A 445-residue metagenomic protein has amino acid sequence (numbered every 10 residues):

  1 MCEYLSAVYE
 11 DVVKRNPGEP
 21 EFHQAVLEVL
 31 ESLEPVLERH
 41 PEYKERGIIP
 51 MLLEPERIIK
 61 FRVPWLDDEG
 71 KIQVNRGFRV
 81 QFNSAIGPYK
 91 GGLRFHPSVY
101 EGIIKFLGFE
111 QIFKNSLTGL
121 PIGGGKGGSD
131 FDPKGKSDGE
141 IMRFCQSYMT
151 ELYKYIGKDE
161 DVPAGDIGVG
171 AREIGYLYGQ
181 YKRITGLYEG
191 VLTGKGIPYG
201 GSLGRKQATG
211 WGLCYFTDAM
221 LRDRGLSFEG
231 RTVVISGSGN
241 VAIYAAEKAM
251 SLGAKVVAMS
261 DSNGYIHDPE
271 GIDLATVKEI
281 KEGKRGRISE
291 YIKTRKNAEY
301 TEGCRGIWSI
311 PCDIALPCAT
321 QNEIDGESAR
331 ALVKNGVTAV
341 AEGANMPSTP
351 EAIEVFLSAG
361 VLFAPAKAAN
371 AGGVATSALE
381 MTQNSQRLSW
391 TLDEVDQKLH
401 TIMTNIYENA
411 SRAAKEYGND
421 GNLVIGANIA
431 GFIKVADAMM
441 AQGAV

Functional and structural regions predicted by a protein language model:
M1-L203, K434-G443: N-terminal ligand-binding/catalytic initiation module
C2-A25, M220, A331-V445: Adenosine-phosphate binding glycine-rich loop
Y9-E10, L27, E34, E101 (+13 more regions): Predominant activation on well-ordered alpha-helical scaffold segments within soluble catalytic domains
Q81-F82, K126-S129, G168-V169, E173 (+4 more regions): Glycine-rich beta-alpha junction loops
E160-A164, L187-L192, I235, A258-D261 (+5 more regions): General beta-strand structural signal in soluble alpha/beta enzymes
G201-S309: Glycine-rich phosphate/diphosphate-binding loop of Rossmann-like nucleotide-binding domains
G264-F363, A368: Rossmann-like adenosine-cofactor binding region
